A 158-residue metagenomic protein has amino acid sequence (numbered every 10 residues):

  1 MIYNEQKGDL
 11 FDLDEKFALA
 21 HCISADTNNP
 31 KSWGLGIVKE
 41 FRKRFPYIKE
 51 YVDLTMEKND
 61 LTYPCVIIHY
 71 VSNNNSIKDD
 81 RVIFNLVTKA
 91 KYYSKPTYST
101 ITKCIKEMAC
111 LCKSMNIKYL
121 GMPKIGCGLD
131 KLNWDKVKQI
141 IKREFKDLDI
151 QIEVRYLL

Functional and structural regions predicted by a protein language model:
M1-L158: Macrodomain-like recognition of ADP-ribose-binding/processing modules
